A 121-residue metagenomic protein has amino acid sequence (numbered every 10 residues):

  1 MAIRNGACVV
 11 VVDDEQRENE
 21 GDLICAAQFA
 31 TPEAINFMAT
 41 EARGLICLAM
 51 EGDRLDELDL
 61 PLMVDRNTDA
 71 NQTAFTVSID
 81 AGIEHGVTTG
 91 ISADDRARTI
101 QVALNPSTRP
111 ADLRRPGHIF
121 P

Functional and structural regions predicted by a protein language model:
M1-P121: Catalytic domains of riboflavin
